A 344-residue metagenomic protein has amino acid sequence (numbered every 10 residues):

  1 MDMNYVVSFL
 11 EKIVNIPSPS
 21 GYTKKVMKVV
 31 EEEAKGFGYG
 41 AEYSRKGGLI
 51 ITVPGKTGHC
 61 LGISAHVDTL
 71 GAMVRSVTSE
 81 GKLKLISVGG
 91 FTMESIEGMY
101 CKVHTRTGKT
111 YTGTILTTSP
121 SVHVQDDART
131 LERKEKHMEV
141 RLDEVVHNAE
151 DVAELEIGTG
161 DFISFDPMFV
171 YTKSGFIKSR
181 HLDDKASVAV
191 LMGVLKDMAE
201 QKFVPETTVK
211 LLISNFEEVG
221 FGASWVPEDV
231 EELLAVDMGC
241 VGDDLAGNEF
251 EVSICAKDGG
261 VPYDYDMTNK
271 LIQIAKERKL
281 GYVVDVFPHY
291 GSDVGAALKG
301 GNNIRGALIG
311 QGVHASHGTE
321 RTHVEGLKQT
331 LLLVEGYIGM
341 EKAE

Functional and structural regions predicted by a protein language model:
M1-E344: N-terminal hydrophobic/helix-forming segments and targeting peptides
